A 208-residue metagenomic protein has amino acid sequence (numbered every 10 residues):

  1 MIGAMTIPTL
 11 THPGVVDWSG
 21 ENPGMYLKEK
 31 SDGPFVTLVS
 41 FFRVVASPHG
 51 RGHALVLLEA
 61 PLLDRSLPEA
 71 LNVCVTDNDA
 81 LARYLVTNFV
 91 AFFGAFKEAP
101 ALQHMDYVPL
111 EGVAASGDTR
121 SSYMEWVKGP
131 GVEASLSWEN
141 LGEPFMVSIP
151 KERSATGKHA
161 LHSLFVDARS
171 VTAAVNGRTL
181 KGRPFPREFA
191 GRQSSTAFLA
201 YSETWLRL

Functional and structural regions predicted by a protein language model:
M1-L208: Targeting-peptide/extracellular-domain and disordered-appendage signature
